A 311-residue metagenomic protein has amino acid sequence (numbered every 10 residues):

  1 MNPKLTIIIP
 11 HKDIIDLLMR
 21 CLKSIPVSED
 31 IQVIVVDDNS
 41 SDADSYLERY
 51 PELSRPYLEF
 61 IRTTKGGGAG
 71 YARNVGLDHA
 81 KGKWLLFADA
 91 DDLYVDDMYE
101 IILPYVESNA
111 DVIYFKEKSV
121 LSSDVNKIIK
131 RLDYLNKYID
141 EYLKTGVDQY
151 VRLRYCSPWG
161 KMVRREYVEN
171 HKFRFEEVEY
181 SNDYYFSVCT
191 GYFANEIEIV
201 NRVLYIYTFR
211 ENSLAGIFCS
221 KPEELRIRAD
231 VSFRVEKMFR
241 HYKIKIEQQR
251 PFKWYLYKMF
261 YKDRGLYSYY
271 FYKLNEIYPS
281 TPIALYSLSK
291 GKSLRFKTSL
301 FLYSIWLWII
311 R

Functional and structural regions predicted by a protein language model:
M1, V27, L53, Y57-L58 (+1 more regions): Membrane-interface aromatic/basic loop that binds lipid-linked glycans or pyrophosphate carriers, typified by
P3-T6, S24, Q32, Y185: Cell-envelope/extracellular polymer assembly enzymes that use nucleotide-activated donors
H11-V27: Short, well-formed alpha-helical segments that are part of the catalytic scaffolds of diverse glycosyltransferases
L22-R62: Acidic donor-binding segment of Leloir-type glycosyltransferases
T63-A80: Glycine-rich, basic loop-to-helix element that forms the pyrophosphate-binding segment of sugar-nucleotide handling
A69-R73, A90-I197, Y205-E223: Donor-binding/catalytic cores of nucleotide-activated saccharide and glycerol-phosphate transferases/polymerases
L85: Short aromatic/hydrophobic "clamp" motif used to bind/position activated sugar donors
V203-E211, G216-I246, R250, L266-P279: Catalytic core of nucleotide-sugar-dependent glycosyltransferases
